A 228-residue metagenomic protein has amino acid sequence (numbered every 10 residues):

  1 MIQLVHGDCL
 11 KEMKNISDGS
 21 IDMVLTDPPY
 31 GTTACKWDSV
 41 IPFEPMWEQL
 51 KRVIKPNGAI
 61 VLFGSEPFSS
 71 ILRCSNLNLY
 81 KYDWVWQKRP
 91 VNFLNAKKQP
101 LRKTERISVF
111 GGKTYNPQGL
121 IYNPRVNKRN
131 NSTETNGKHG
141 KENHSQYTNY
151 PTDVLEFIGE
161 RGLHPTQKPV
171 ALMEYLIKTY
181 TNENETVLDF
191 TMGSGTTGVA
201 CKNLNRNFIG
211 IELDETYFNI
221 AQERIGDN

Functional and structural regions predicted by a protein language model:
I2-G210, T216-N219: Core catalytic lobe of class I
Q222-N228: Short, conserved SAM-binding/catalytic segment of Class I S-adenosyl-L-methionine-dependent methyltransferases
